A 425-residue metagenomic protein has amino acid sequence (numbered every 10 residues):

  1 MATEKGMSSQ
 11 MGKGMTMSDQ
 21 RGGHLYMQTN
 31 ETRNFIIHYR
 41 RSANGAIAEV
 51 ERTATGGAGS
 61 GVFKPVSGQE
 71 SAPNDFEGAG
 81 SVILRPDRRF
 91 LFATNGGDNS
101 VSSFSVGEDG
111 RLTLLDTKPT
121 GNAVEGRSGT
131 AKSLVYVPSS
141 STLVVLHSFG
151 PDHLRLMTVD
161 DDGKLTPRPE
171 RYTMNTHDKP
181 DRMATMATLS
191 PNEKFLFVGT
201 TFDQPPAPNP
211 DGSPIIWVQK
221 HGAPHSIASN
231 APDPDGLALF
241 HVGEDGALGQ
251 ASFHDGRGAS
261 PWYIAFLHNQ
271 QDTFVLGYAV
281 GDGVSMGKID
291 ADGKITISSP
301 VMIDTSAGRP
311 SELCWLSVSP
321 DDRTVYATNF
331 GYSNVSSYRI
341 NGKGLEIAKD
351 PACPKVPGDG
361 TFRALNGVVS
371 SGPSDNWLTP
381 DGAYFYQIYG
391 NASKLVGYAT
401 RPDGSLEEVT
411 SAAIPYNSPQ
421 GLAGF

Functional and structural regions predicted by a protein language model:
T16-Q20, G57-L84, G121-S140, T173-F195 (+6 more regions): Beta-rich, blade/repeat-based domains predominating in secreted/periplasmic proteins but also intracellular
G22-L25, L146, V198-P232: Short, conserved, GDST-rich strand-edge loop motifs in beta-rich repeat architectures
H24-Q28, F90-F92, T142-V145, L196-F197 (+3 more regions): Conserved beta-propeller blade signature
N30-E31, R41, G96-G97, S139 (+10 more regions): Short loop/turn segments immediately following the C-termini of beta-strands
R33, I47, D98-S100, L112 (+6 more regions): A detector of repeated loop/turn-to-beta-strand junctions in beta-rich toroidal repeat architectures
Y39-I47, S103-L112, L156-T166, L239-A247 (+3 more regions): Short loop/turn segments immediately following beta-strands, especially the blade-tip and inter-blade linker loops
I47-G57, L112-N122, L165-T176, G249-G256 (+3 more regions): Beta-propeller fold detector
I388-F425: Blade-level signature of beta-propeller repeat domains, shared across WD40, Kelch, NHL, RCC1 and BNR/Asp-box propellers
